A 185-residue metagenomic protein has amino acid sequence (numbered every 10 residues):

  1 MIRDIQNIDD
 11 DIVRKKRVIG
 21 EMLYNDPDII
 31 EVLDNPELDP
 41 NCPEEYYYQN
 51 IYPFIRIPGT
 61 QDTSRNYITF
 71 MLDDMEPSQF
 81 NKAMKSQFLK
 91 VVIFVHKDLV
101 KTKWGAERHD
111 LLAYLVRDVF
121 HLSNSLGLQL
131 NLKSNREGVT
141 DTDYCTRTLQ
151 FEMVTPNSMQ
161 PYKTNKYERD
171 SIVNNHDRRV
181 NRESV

Functional and structural regions predicted by a protein language model:
M1-E21, P77-M84, L126-V185: Short, charged interaction patches at domain edges and termini
M1-Q79, N175-V185: Small/polar-rich, solvent-exposed N-terminal microdomains that initiate assembly or binding
R14-K16, P27, Q49, D74 (+6 more regions): Functionally constrained cores in energy, signaling, and assembly domains
I29-E45, R56-M71, S78-N81, S86-Q129: Acidic, Ser/Thr- and Gly-enriched intrinsically disordered low-complexity segments
E44-Y46, N50-Y52, R65, V92 (+3 more regions): Intrinsically disordered, low-complexity segments enriched in small/polar residues
